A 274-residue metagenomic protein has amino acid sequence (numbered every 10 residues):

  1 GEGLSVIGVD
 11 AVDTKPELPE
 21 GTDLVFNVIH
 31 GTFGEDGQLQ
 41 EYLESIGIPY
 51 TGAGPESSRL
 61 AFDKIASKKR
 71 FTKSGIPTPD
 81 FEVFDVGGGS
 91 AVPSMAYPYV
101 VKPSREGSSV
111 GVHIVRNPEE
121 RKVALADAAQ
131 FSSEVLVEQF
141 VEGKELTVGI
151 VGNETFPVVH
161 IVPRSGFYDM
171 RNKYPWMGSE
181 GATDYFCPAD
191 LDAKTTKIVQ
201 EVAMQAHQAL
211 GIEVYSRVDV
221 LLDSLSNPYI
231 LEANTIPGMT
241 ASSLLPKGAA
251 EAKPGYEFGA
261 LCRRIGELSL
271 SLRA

Functional and structural regions predicted by a protein language model:
G1-E56, L60-F62, A66, D85-V92 (+1 more regions): ATP-binding N-terminal substructure of ATP-dependent carboxylate-amine bond-forming enzymes
G3-S5, P49, P77, E134 (+1 more regions): Residue-level detector of anion-binding/catalytic polar loops
V6, K15-L18, L60-K144: Active-site nucleotide/adenylate-binding loops and adjacent lid/helix of ATP-dependent enzymes
L43, R70-T72, A249: Structural element of the ATP-grasp superfamily
R116-E201, L222-Y229: Phosphate-binding site of ATP-dependent enzymes
Q208-V214: Short loop/turn motifs at secondary-structure junctions and domain boundaries
V218-V220: Hydrophobic residue at the +6 position relative to the catalytic HRD Asp in the kinase catalytic loop
L222-A274: C-terminal active-site "lid" helix and adjoining low-complexity regulatory extension at the edge of ATP-using catalytic
